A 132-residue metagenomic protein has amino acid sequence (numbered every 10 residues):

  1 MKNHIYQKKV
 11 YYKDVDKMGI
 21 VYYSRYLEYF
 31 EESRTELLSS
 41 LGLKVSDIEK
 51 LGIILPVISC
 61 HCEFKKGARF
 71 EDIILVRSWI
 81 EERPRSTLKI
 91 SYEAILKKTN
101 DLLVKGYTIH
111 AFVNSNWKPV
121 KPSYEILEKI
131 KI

Functional and structural regions predicted by a protein language model:
K2-S59, N114-I132: Hot-dog-fold acyl-thioester-processing enzymes
K2-Y6, S39, R69-F70, E81-I132: HotDog/MaoC-like acyl-thioester-processing domains
Y12, K65, L96: Residue-level recognition of the GNAT/N-acetyltransferase active site
D14-D16, D47, D72, E93 (+1 more regions): Acidic-enriched, low-complexity/disordered segments with a strong bias for Aspartate over Glutamate
L37-L88, K105: Hydrophobic beta-strand-centered segment that forms part of the acyl-chain substrate-binding groove
